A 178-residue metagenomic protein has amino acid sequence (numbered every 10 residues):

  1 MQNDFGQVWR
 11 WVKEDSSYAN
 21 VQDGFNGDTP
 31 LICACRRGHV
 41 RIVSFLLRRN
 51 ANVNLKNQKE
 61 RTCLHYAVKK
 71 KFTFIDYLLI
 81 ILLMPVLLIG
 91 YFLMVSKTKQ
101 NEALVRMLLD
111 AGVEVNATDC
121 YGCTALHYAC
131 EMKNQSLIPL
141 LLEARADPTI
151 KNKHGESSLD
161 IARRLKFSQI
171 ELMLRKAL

Functional and structural regions predicted by a protein language model:
M1-C33: N-terminal segments that cap or nucleate solenoid repeat domains
Q7, R41-I42, I75, A103-L104 (+2 more regions): Conserved ankyrin/ankyrin-like repeat signature
R10-Y18, S44-N52, R106-E114, P139-A146 (+1 more regions): Ankyrin repeat domain, specifically the short helix-to-loop turn at the C-terminus of the second helix of each repeat
N20-D23, V53-K56, V115-T118, I150-K151: Ankyrin repeat boundary signal
N26-G27, E60, G122, G155: Start-of-repeat signature of ankyrin repeats
I75-N101, A111, A144, K153-E156 (+1 more regions): Ankyrin-repeat-protein effector appendages
